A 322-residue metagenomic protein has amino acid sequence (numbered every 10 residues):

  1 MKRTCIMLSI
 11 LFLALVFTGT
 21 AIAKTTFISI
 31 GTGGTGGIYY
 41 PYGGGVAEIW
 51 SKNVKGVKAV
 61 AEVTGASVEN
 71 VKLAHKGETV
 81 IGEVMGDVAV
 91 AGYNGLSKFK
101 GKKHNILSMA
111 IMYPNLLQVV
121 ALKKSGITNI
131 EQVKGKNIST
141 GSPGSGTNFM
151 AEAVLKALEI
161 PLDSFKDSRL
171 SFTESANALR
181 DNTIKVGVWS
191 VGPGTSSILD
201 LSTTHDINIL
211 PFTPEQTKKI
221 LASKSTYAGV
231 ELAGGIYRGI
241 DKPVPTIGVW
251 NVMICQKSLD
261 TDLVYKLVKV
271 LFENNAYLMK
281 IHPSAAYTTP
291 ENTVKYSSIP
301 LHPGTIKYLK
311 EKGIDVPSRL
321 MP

Functional and structural regions predicted by a protein language model:
M1-L8: Bacterial N-terminal signal peptides that target proteins for export
L8-V16: Bacterial N-terminal signal peptides
F17-A23: Sec/Tat signal peptide C-region and signal peptidase I cleavage site
T25-N53, V57-K58, N115-D181, K295 (+1 more regions): Bilobed "Venus flytrap"/periplasmic-binding protein-like clamshell domains and structurally analogous long
T79-Y113, G192-S196: Acidic, polar ligand-binding/catalytic clefts
G86-V88, L96-K98, S125, P161-I254 (+1 more regions): Pocket-lining segment of extracytoplasmic ligand-binding domains
T140-A153, T226-S297: Ligand-binding clefts/hinges and TM-proximal coupling segments of bilobed small-molecule sensing domains
L170, E174, D181-N182, V191-I209 (+3 more regions): An extracytoplasmic/periplasmic, membrane-proximal ligand-sensing/linker region
